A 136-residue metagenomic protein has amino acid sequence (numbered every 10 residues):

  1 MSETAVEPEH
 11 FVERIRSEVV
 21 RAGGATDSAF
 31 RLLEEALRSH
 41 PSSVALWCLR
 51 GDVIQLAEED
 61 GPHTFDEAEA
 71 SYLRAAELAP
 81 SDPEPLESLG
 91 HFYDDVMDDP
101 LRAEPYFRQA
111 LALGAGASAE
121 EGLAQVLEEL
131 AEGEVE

Functional and structural regions predicted by a protein language model:
M1-A5, G114-E136: Terminal, low-structured helical/coil segments at or just beyond the last alpha-helical repeat
V6-S42, L49-H63: Alpha-helical segment of the N-proximal tetratricopeptide repeat
R16-E18, D52, L56, H91-F92 (+2 more regions): Residue-level recognition of tetratricopeptide repeat
V19, E34-R38, A76, D94 (+2 more regions): A conserved position within tetratricopeptide repeats
A22-E35, E58-R74, V96-R108, A131-E136: Structural signature of tandem alpha-helical TPR/SEL1-like repeats, specifically the intra-repeat loop/turn
P41, P80, G114-A115: Short coil turns that delineate tetratricopeptide repeat
L46, P85, A119-E120: TPR alpha-solenoid repeat register
L49, S88, G122-L123: Canonical tetratricopeptide repeat
